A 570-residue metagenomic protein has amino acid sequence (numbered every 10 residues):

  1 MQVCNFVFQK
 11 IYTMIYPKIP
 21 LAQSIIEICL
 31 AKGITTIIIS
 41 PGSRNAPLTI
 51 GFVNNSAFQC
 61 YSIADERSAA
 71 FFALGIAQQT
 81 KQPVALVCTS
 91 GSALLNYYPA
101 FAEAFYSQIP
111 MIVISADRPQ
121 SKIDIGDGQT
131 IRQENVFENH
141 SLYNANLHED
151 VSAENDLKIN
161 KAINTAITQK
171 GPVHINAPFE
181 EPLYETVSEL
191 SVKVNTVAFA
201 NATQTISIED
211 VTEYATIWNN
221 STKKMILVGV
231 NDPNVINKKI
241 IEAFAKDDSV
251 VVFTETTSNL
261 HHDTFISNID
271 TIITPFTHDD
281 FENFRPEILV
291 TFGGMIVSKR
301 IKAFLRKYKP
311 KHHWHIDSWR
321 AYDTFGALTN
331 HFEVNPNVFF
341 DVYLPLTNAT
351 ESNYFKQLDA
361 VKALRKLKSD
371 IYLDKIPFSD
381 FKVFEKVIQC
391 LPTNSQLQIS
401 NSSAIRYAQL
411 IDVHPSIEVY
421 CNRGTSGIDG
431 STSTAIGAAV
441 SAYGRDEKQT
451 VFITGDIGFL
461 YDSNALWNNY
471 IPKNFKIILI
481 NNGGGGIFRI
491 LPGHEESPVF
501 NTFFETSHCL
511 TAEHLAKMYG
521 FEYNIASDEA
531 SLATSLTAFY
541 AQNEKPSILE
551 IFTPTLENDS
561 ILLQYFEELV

Functional and structural regions predicted by a protein language model:
K10-T13, A177-T205: Aromatic-enriched
M14-P17, F304-S403, L515, S527-V570: Phosphate/pyrophosphate-binding active-site segments
I15-A102: N-terminal cofactor/phosphate-binding cores enriched in small/glycine residues, especially glycine-rich loops such as
A22-L30, S40-R44, L48-T49, D359-E447: Active-site diphosphate/adenylate-binding microenvironment
T36, Q79-C88, L94-N96, A104-Q108 (+4 more regions): Structural signature of the thiamine diphosphate
N96, V228-W314, H414-R445, D462-N464 (+1 more regions): Glycine-rich, anion-gripping cofactor-binding loops and their flanking helix/strand elements in enzyme active sites
I114, S121-E134, E138, L410-V570: Thiamine diphosphate
S115-A162, T254-V361, P492: Glycine-rich, acidic loop regions that bind phosphate or pyrophosphate groups
